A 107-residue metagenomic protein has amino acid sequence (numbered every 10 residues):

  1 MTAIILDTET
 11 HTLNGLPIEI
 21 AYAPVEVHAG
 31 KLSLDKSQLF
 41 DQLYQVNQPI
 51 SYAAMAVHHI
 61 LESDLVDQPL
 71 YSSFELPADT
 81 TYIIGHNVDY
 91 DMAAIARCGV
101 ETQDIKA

Functional and structural regions predicted by a protein language model:
M1-K106: Conserved non-catalytic scaffold segment of RNase H-like nuclease domains
